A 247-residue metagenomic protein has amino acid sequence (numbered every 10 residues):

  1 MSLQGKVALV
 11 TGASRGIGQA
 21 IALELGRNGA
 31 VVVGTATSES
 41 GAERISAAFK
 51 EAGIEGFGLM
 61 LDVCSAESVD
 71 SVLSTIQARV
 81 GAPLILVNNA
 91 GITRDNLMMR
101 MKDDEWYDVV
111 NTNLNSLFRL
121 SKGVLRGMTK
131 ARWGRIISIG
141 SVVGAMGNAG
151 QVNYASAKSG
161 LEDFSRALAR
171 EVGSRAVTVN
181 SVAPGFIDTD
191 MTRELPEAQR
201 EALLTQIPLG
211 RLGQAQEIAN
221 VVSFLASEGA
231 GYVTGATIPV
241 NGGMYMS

Functional and structural regions predicted by a protein language model:
V7, S14-R15: Conserved glycine-rich cofactor-binding loop
A30-R44: Conserved glycine-rich Rossmann-like NAD(P)H-binding loop of the short-chain dehydrogenase/reductase
L97-M98, K102-V110, T192, L203: Substrate-binding pocket helix/loop in short-chain dehydrogenase/reductase
S121, A157, S165: Active-site helix of classical SDR
R126, R170-S174, G231: Alpha-helical segment proximal to the catalytic Tyr-Lys
S141: Residue(s) in the substrate-gating loop at a strand-loop-helix junction that position the organic substrate next
G173, T178, V233-G235, N241: Short, small/polar-rich loop/turn modules that mediate ligand/substrate recognition or access, typified
